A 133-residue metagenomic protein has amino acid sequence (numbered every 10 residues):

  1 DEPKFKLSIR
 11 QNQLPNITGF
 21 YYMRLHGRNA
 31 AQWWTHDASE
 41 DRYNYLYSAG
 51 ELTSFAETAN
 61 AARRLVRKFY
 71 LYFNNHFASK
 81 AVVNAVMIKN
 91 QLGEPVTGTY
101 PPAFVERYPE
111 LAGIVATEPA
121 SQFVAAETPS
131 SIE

Functional and structural regions predicted by a protein language model:
D1-E133: Residues lining hydrophobic/aromatic ligand-binding pockets adjacent to catalytic sites
